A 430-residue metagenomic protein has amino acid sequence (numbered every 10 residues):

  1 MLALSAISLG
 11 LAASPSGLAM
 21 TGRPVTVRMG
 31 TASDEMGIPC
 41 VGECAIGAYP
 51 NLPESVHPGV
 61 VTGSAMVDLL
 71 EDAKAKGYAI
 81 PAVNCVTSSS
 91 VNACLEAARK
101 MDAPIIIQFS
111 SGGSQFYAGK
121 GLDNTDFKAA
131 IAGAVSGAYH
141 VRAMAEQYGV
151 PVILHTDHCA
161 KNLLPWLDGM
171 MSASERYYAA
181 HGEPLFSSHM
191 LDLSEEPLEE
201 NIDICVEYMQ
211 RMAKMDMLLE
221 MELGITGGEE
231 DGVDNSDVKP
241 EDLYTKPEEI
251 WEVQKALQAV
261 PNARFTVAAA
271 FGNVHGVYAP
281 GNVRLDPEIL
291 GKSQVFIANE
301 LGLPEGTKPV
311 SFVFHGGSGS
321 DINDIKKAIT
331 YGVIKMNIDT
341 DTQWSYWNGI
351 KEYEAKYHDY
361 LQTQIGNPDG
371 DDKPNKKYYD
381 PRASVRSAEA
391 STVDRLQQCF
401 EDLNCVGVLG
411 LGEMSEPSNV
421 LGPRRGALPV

Functional and structural regions predicted by a protein language model:
M1-A19: N-terminal chloroplast transit peptides
G37-P81: N-terminal amphipathic alpha-helix/helix-capping segment at the start of soluble metabolic enzymes
S64-D72, S88-I106, S110-F127, S136-G149 (+1 more regions): Alpha/beta enzyme core
N84, C94, D157, L219 (+3 more regions): Divalent metal-coordination and catalytic microenvironments
C85, L154-A160, K308-S320: Glycine-rich beta-to-alpha transition loops that act as phosphate-gripper elements at the mouths of alpha/beta enzyme
N162-M170, S318-Y331: Catalytic cores of alpha/beta
D321-N323, K327-A383: A post-motif C-terminal structural segment
A355-V430: Extended, intrinsically disordered, low-complexity segments
